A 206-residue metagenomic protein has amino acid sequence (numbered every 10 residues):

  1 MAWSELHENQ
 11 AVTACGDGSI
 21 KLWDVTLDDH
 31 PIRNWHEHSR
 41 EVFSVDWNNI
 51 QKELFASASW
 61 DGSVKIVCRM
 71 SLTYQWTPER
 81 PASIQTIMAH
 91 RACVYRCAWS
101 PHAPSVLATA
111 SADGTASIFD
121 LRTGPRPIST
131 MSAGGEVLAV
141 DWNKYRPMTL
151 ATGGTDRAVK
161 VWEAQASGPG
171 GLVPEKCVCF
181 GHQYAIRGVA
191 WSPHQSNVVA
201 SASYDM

Functional and structural regions predicted by a protein language model:
M1-V45, Q51, F55, T73-Y74: Eukaryotic helix-linker segments that join adjacent hydrophobic helices
A2-E8, V45-K52, R80, A98-P104 (+2 more regions): Loop/turn segments within WD40 beta-propeller blades
T13-D17, S57-D61, C68-R69, T109-D113 (+3 more regions): Conserved strand-to-loop turn within each blade of WD40 beta-propeller repeats
S19-K21, S39, G62-K65, L72 (+6 more regions): A conserved positional marker within WD40/Gbeta-like beta-propeller blades
I20-D24, V45, V64-R69, T73-T77 (+4 more regions): WD40-repeat beta-propellers
L27-I32, W76, R80-Q85, G124-S129 (+1 more regions): Beta-strand initiation motifs
W35-V42, R80, I87-V94, M131-V137 (+1 more regions): WD40/WD-repeat beta-propeller blade N-cap
P127-M206: Structured C-terminal portions of repeat-based eukaryotic scaffold domains
